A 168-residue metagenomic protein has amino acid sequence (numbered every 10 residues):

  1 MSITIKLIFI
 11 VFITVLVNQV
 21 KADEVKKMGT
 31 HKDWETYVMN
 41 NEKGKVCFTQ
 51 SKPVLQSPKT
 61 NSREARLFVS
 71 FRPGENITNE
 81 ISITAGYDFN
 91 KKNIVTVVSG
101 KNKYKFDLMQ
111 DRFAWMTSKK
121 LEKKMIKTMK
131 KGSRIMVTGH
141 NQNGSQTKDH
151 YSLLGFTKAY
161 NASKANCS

Functional and structural regions predicted by a protein language model:
S2-I10: Sec-dependent signal peptide recognition, specifically the positively charged N-region followed immediately by
V11-V15: Alpha-helical transmembrane segments
L16-A22: Sec/Tat signal peptide C-region and signal peptidase I cleavage site
A22-S168: A generic "folded-domain core" signal
